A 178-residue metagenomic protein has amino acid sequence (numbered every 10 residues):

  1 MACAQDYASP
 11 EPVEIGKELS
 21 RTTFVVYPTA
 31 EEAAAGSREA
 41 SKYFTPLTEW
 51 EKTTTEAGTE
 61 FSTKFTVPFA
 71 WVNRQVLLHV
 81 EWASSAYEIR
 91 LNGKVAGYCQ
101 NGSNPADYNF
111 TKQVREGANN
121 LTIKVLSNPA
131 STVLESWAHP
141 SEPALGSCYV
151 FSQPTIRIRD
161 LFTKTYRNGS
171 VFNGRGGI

Functional and structural regions predicted by a protein language model:
Q5-R21, T29, E60-D160: Accessory beta-strand-rich segments of carbohydrate-active enzymes
D6-T53: Hydrophobic alpha-helical membrane-insertion signals
T53-A57, Y166-G169: Short, ordered beta-strand-loop transition motifs
T155-I178: Surface beta-strand/loop "capping" patches
